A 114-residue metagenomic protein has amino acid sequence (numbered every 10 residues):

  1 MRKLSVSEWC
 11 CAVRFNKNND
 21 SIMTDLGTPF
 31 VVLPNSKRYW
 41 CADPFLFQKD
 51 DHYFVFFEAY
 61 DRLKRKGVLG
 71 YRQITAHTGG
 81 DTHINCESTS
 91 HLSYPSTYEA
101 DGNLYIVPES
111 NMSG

Functional and structural regions predicted by a protein language model:
M1-G114: Carbohydrate-active catalytic/glycan-binding domains of CAZyme proteins, especially the secreted or lumenal ectodomains
